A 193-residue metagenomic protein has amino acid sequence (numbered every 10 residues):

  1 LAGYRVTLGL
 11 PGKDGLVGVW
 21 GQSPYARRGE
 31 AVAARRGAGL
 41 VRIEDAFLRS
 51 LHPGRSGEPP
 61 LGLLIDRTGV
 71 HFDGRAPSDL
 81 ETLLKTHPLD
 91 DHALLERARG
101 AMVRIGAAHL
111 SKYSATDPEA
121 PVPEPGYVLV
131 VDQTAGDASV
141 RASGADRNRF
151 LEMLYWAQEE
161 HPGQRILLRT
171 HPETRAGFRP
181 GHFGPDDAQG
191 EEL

Functional and structural regions predicted by a protein language model:
L1-L193: Catalytic-core helical/loop segments in enzymes performing group transfer/polymerization on anionic/lipid-linked
